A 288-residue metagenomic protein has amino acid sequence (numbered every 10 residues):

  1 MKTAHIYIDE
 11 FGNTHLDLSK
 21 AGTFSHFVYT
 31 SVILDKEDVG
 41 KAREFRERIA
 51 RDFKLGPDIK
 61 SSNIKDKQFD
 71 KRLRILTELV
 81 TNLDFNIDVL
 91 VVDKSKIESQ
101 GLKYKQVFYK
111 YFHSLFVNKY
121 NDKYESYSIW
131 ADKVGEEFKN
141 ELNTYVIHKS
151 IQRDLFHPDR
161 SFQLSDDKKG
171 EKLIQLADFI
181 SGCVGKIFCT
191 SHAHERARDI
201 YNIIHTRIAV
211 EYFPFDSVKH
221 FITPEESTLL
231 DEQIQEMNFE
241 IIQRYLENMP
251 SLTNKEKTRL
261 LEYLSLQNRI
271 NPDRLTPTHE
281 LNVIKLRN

Functional and structural regions predicted by a protein language model:
M1-N288: Phosphate-ester processing/binding pockets and catalytic centers
